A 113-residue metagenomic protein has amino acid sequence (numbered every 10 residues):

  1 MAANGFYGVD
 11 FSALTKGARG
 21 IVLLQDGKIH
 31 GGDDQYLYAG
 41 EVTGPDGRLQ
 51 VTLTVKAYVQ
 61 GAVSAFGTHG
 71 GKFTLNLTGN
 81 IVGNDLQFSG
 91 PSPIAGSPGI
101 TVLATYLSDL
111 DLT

Functional and structural regions predicted by a protein language model:
M1-K16, I29, D33, F88-G90: Tryptophan-anchored aromatic micro-motifs
D10, T52-T54, T78-N80, S89-P91 (+1 more regions): Residue-level recognition of well-ordered beta-strand positions that form the cores of beta-sheet-rich folds across
S12, G32-L37, T54-V59, P91-S97: Short, solvent-exposed aromatic-acidic interface loops
A18-G20, L24-D26, Y36, G44: Predominantly extracellular/secreted and cell-surface proteins with exposed, flexible low-complexity segments
R19, T43-D46, D85-T113: Edge beta-strand at a domain terminus
L23-L24, G31-G32, Q60-G70, G99 (+1 more regions): Amphipathic alpha-helical hairpins
Q25, F73-L75, Q87: Short structured motifs
Q35-G83: Contiguous, well-ordered beta-strand patches that form the walls/edges of small beta-barrel/beta-sandwich domains
